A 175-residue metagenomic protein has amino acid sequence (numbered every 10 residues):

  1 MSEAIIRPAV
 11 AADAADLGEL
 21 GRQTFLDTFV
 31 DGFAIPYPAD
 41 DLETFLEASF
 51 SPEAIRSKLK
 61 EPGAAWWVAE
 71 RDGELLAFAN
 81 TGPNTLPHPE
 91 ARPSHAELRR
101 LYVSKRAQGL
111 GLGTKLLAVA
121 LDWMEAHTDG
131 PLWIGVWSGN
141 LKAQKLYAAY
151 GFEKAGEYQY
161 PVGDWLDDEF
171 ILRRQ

Functional and structural regions predicted by a protein language model:
E3, R92-A96, G130-Q175: C-terminal "cap" of GNAT-fold acetyltransferases
P8-A12, E19-R106, L117-H127, E157-Y160 (+1 more regions): Acetyl-CoA-dependent GNAT
A12-D13, G111: Short helix-adjacent coil turns
G73, A77, G111-G113, G151: Conserved phosphate-binding and hydrolysis motifs of nucleotide-dependent enzymes
S104-R106, L110, S138-G139: Active-site acidic-Proline motif in GNAT/NAT acetyltransferases
G109-D122, K145-A149: Conserved acetyl-CoA-binding loop-helix of GNAT-fold acetyltransferases
L110, H127-G130: Short coil/turn segments at alpha/beta junctions that flank glycine-rich nucleotide-binding fingerprints
